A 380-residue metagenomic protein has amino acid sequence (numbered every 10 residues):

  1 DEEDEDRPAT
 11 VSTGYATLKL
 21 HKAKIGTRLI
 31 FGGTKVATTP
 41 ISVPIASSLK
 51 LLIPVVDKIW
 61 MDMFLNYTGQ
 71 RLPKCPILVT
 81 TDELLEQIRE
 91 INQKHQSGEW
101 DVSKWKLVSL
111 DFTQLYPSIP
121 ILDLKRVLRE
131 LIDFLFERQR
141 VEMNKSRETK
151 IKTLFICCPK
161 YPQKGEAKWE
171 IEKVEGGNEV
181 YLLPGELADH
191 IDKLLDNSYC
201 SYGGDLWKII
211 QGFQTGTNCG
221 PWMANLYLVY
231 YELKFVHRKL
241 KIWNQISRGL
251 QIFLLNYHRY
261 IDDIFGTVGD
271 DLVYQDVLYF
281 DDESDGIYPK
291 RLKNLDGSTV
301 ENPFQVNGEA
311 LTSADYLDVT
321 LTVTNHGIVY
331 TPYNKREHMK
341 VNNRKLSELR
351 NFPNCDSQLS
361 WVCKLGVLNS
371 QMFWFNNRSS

Functional and structural regions predicted by a protein language model:
D1-A16, K22-I25, V36: Non-catalytic, polymerase-adjacent accessory regions of viral genome-replication enzymes
E2-E3, A16, Q87-Q96, L250-F253 (+2 more regions): Eukaryotic intrinsically disordered and solvent-exposed regulatory patches
S12-K24, G98-K104, D196-G203, Y333-K335 (+1 more regions): Short, compositionally biased low-complexity segments
T17, I45, D111, G216 (+1 more regions): A residue-level signal for conserved active-site and pocket-lining positions in enzyme catalytic cores
I25-R28, T39-I41, I53-P54, P117-P120 (+5 more regions): Short helix/loop capping segments that flank catalytic or ligand/cofactor-binding pockets
T38-S109, Q114-P117, K145-I151, K241-G249: Active-site-proximal segment of RNA-dependent polymerases
N92, E99-I287, E309-S313, T324: Conserved polymerase palm-domain catalytic core
W207-W222, V229, L233, G269-S380: Active-site and adjacent loop segments of nucleotide-processing enzymes that use two-metal-ion phosphate chemistry
